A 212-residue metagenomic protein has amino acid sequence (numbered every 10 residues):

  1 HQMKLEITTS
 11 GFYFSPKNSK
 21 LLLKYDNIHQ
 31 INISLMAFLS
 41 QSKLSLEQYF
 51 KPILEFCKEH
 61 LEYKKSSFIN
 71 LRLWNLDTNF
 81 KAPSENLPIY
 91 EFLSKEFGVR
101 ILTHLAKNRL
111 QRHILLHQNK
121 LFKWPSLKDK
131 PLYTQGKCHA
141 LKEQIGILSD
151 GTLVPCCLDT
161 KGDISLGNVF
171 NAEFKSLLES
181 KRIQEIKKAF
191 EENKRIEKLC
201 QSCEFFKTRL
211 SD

Functional and structural regions predicted by a protein language model:
H1-L93: Radical SAM/AdoMet-radical enzyme domain recognition
E59-I69, S94-Y133, L158-T208: C-terminal accessory region of radical SAM enzymes
H139-L141: Short, small/polar residue-rich loop motifs at catalytic or cofactor-binding pockets
Q144: Short hydrophobic/aromatic beta-strand element in the GNAT-like acyltransferase core that lines or flanks the acyl-donor
I147-L148: Short, acidic, Ser/Thr-enriched surface-loop or helix-capping motifs
L210-D212: Short Cys/His-rich "knuckle" micro-motifs
